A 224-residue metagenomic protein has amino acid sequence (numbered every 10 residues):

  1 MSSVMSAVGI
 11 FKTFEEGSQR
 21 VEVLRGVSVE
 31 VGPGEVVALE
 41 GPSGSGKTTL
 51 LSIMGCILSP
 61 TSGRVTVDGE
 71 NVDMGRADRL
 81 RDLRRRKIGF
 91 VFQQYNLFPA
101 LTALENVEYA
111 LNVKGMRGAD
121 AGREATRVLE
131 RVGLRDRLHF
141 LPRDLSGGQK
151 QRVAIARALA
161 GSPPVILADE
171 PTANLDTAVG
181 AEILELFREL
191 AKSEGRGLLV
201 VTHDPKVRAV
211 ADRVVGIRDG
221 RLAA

Functional and structural regions predicted by a protein language model:
V4-V210, V214-I217: ABC family nucleotide-binding domain
